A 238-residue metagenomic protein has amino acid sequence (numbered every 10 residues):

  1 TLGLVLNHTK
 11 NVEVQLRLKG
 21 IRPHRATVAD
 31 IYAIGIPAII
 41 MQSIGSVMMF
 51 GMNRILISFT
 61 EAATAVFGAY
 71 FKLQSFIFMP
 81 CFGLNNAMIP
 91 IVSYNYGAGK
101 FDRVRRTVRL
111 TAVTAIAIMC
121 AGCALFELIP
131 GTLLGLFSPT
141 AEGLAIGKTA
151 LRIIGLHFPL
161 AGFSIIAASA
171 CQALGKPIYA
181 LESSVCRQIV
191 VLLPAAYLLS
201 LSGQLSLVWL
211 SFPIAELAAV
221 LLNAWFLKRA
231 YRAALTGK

Functional and structural regions predicted by a protein language model:
T1-G3, F82-N86, I154-A173, Y179-Q188 (+1 more regions): Short runs within selected transmembrane alpha-helices of multi-pass transporters and secretion channels
T1-I36, V92-H157, L198-K238: Short alpha-helical transmembrane segments in multi-pass integral membrane proteins
T1-L4, G20-G51, L56, F76-P80 (+3 more regions): Hydrophobic faces of transmembrane alpha-helices in multi-pass small-molecule transporters and flippases across diverse
T27-I34, L56-S75, E142-K148, K176 (+1 more regions): Interfacial/gating helices of multi-pass transporter permease domains
I36, M48, M52, M88 (+6 more regions): Hydrophobic/aromatic residues in alpha-helical transmembrane segments
A38-F50, F82, T114-C123, H157-A161 (+3 more regions): Hydrophobic alpha-helical transmembrane segments in multi-pass membrane proteins
S43-Y70, F76, Y94-N95, T132-A141 (+1 more regions): Helix-terminus/linker motif at the lipid-water interface of multi-pass membrane proteins
V66-A124, L128-P130, A161-S183: Small-residue-rich hydrophobic transmembrane alpha-helices
